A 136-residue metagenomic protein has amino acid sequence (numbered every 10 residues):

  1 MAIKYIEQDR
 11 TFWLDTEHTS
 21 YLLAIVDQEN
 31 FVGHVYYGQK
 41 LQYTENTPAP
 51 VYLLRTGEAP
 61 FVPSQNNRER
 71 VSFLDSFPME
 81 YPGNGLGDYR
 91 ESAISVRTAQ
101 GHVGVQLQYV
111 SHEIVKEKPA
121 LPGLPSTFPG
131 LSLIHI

Functional and structural regions predicted by a protein language model:
M1-R10: Short, Gly/Pro- and small/polar-rich lid/capping loops
D9-T127: Acidic-aromatic substrate-binding/catalytic surfaces of carbohydrate-active enzymes
P129-S132: Secretory/endomembrane lumenal or extracellular ectodomains immediately following the signal peptide
I134-I136: Conserved small/polar residues in nucleotide/adenosyl-binding loops
